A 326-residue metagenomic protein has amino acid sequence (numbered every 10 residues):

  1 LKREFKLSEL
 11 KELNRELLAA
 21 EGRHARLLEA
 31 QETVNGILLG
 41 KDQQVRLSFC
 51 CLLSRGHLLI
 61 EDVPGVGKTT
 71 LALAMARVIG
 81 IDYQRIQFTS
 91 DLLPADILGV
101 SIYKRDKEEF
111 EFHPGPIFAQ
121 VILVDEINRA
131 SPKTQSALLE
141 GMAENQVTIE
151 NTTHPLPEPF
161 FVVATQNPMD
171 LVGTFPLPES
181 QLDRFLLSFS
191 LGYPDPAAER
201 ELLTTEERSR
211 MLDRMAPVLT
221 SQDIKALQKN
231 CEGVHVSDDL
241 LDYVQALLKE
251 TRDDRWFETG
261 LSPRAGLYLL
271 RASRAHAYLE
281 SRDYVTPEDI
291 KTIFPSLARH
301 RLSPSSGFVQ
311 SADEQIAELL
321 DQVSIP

Functional and structural regions predicted by a protein language model:
R3-E21, D253-P326: C-terminal engagement/docking regions of AAA+ P-loop ATPases
E21-V66: Pre-Walker A (pre-P-loop) alpha-helix and adjacent loop at the N terminus of AAA/AAA+ ATPase modules, a conserved
R46-C50, Y103-L123, T152: Conserved alpha-helical scaffold flanking the Walker A/P-loop in AAA+ ATPase domains
F49-T89: Walker A/P-loop
D62, D125-E126, A137: Walker B catalytic acidic pair
V63, I97, T165: P-loop (Walker A) phosphate-binding loop of NTP-binding proteins
V78-D106: AAA+/P-loop NTPase substrate/partner-engagement loops
K104-E109, A130-T134, M142-V234, R274-A277: Canonical AAA+ ATPase core
